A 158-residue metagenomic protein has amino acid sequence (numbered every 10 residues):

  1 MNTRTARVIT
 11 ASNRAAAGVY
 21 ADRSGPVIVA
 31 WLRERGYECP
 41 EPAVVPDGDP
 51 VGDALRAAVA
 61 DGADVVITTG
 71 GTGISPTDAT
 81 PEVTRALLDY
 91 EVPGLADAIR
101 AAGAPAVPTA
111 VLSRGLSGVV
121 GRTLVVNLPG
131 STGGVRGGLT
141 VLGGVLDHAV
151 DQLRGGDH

Functional and structural regions predicted by a protein language model:
M1-H158: Non-catalytic beta/alpha edge segments that cap or flank active sites
